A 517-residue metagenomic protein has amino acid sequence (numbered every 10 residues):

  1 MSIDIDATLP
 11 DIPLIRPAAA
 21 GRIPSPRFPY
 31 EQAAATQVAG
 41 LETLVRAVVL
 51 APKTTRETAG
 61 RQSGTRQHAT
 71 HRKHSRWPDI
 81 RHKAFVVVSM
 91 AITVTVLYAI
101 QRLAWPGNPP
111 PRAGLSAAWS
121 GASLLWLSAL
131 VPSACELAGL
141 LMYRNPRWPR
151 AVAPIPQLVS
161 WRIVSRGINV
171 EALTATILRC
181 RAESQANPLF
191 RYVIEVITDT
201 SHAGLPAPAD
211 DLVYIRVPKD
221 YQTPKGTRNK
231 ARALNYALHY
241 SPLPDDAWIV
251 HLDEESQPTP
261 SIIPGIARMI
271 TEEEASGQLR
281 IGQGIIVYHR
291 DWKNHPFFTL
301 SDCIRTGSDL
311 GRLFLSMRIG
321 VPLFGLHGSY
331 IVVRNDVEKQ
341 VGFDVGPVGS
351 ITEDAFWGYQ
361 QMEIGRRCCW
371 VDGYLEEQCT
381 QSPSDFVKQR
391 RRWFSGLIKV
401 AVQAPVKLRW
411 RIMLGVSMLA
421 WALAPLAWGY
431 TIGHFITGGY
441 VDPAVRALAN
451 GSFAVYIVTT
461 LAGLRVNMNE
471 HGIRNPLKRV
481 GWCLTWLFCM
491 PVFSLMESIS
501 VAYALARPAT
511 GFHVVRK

Functional and structural regions predicted by a protein language model:
S2-I5, I12-R16, G21-R22, R27-D79 (+7 more regions): Juxtamembrane C-terminal module of membrane proteins
T176-R191: Short, acidic, metal-binding catalytic loop of nucleotide-sugar glycosyltransferases
I197-P206, K219-Q222, Q257: A conserved acidic beta->alpha catalytic loop
Y214-L243, G265-S350, V387, R391-V402 (+1 more regions): Long helical/loop segments within the catalytic core of UDP-sugar-dependent glycosyltransferases, especially the large
I249: Short aromatic/hydrophobic "clamp" motif used to bind/position activated sugar donors
D253-M269: Acidic donor-binding/catalytic loop of UDP-sugar-dependent glycosyltransferases, especially processive GT2
S350-W357: Acidic donor-binding loop at a coil-to-helix junction in glycosyltransferase catalytic cores that engages
G358-L375: Catalytic donor-sugar/metal-binding loop of nucleotide-sugar-dependent glycosyltransferases
